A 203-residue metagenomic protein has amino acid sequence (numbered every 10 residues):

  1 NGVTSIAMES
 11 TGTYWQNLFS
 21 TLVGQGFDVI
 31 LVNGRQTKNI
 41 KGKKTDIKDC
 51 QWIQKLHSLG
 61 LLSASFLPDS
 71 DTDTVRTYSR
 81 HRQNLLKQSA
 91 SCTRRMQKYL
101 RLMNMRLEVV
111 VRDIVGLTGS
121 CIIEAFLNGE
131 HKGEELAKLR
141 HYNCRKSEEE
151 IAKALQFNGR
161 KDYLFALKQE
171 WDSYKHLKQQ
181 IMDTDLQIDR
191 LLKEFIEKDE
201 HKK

Functional and structural regions predicted by a protein language model:
N1-K203: A detector of single, family-specific signature residues that are central to catalytic or substrate-handling motifs
